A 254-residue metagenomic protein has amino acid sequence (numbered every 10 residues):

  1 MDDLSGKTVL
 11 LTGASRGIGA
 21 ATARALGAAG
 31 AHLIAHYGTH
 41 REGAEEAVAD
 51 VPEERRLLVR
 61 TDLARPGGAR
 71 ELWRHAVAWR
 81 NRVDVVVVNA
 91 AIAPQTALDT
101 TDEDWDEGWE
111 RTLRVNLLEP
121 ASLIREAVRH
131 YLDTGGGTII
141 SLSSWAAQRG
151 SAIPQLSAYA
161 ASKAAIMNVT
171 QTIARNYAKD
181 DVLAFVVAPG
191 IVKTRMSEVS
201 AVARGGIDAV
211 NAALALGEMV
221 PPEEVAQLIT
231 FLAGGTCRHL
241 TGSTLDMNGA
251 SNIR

Functional and structural regions predicted by a protein language model:
S15-R16: Conserved glycine-rich cofactor-binding loop
A97-L113, V210: Substrate-binding pocket helix/loop in short-chain dehydrogenase/reductase
I124, S162, T170: Active-site helix of classical SDR
R129, R175-N176, R238: Alpha-helical segment proximal to the catalytic Tyr-Lys
S144: Residue(s) in the substrate-gating loop at a strand-loop-helix junction that position the organic substrate next
A178, L183, L240-G242: Short, small/polar-rich loop/turn modules that mediate ligand/substrate recognition or access, typified
T230, T241-R254: Short C-terminal tail/terminal secondary-structure segment of NAD(P)H-dependent dehydrogenase/reductase domains
